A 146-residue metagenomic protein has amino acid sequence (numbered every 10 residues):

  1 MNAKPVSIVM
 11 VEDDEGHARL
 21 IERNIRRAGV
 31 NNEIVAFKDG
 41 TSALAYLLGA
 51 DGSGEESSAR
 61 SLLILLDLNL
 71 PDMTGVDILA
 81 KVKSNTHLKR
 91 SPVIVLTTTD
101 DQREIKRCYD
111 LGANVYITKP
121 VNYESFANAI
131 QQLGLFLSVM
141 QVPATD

Functional and structural regions predicted by a protein language model:
K4-P5, V30-N31, A59-L63, H87-P92: His-Asp phosphorelay/catalytic-motif detector in bacterial-type signaling
P5-G16, I21-R26, I64: Conserved acidic segment of CheY-like receiver
E22-R23, A36-L63, A127: Acidic, metal-coordinating helix/loop segments flanking the phosphotransfer/catalytic sites of two-component signaling
S42, V121-G134, V142, D146: C-terminal output helix
L66-D67, T97: Active-site residues of response regulator receiver
P71, D101: The feature encodes the CheY-like receiver
N114: Short, glycine/charged-rich "phosphate-handling" switch motifs in NTP-dependent and phosphotransfer domains
